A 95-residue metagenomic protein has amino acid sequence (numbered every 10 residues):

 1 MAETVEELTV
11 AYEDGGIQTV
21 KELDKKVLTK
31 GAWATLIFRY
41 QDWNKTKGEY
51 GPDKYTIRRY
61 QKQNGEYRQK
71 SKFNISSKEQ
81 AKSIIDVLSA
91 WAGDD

Functional and structural regions predicted by a protein language model:
M1-K78, K82, D86-D95: Positively charged, low-complexity terminal tracts and the immediately adjacent first secondary-structure elements
